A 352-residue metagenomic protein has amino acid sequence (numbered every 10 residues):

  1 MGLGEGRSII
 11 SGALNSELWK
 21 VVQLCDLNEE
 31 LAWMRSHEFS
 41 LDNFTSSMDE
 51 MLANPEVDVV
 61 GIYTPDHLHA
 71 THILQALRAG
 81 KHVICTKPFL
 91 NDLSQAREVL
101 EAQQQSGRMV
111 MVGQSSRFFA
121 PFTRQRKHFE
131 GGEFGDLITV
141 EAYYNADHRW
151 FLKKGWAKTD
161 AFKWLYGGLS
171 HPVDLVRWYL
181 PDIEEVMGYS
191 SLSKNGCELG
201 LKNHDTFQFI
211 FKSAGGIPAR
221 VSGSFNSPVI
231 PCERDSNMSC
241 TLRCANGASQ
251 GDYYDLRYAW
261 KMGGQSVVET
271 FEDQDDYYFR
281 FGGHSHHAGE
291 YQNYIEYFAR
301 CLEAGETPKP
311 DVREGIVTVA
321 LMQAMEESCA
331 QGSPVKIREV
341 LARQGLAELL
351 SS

Functional and structural regions predicted by a protein language model:
M1-F39: N-terminal Rossmann-like dinucleotide-binding module
G4-E5, S116-K202, G332: Predominantly a Rossmann-like dinucleotide-binding segment in NAD(P)-dependent oxidoreductases
L41-M48: Conserved SAM-binding strand-loop segment of SAM-dependent methyltransferases
D58-V59, P65-D66, A70-R117, G132: Beta-strand-loop-alpha-helix segment that lines the small-molecule cofactor/substrate pocket of alpha/beta enzymes
V59-G61, R97, R108, A299-S352: C-terminal helix-rich "cap/oligomerization" subdomain common to oxidoreductases
C85-T86, V110-V112, E141, V221 (+1 more regions): Hydrophobic residues in well-ordered beta-strands that form the structural core
E101-M109, T123-L137, T241-C244: Basic phosphate/pyrophosphate-binding loop/patch that engages nucleotide-derived ligands
G167, V173-R257, G263, Q292-A304 (+2 more regions): Contiguous beta-strand/loop segments that form the cofactor/metal-binding neighborhood of enzyme cores
